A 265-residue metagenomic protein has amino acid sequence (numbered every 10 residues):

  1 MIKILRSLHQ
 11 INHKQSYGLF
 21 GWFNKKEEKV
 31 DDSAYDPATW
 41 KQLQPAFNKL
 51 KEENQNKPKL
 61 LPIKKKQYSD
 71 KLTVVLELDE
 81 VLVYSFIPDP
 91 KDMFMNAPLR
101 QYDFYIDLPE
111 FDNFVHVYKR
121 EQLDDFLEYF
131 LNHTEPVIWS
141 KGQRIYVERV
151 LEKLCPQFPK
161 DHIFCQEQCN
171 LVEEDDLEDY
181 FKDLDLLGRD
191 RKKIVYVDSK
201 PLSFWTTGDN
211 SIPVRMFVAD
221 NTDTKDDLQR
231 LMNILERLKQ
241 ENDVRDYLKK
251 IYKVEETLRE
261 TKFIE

Functional and structural regions predicted by a protein language model:
I2-L76, I87-A97: Non-catalytic pre-domain segments flanking phosphatase-related domains
I11-Y17, Y118, I251-T257: Compositionally biased, intrinsically disordered low-complexity segments enriched in polar/proline residues
L61-Q67, K71-V74, D125-E128, V137 (+4 more regions): Beta-strand elements of modular eukaryotic interaction domains
K71-M93, F126-L131, E135-P156: Conserved, ordered domain cores of eukaryotic regulatory proteins
T73-E77, V81-V83, Y105-D107, H116 (+4 more regions): Beta-strand cores of modular interaction/reader domains in eukaryotic scaffold and signaling proteins, especially PDZ
P90-N113, V214, N221-M232: A solvent-exposed, charged loop/short amphipathic helix patch at secondary-structure junctions
P109-P136, F181, D185: Short, acidic loop-to-helix structural element flanking the phosphoryl-transfer center in phosphate-processing enzymes
Q143-E265: C-terminal cap/substrate-recognition subdomain and adjoining C-terminal extension of metal-dependent phosphatase-like
